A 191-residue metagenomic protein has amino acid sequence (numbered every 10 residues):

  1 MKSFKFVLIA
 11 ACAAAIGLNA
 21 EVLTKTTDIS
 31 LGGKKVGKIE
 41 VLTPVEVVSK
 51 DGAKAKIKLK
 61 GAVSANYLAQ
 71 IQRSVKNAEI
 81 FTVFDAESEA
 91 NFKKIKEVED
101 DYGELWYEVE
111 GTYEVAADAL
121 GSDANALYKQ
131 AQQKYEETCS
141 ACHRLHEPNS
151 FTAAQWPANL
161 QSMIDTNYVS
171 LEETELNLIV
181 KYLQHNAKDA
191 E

Functional and structural regions predicted by a protein language model:
F4-A14: Sec-dependent N-terminal signal peptides
A15-E21: Sec/Tat signal peptide C-region and signal peptidase I cleavage site
E21-V47, D51-A53, G61-A62: Beta-loop motif signature
L59-L127: Boundary regions of SH3-family modules and the immediately adjacent low-complexity/disordered segments in eukaryotic
K129-Q133: Short, flexible, mixed-charge glycine/proline-rich loop motifs that serve as phosphate/nucleic-acid-contacting
Y135-L145, I179, L183: The canonical Cys-X-X-Cys-His
S140, R144-Y168: Gly/Gly-Pro-rich "capping" loops immediately C-terminal to redox-active cysteine motifs in periplasmic/lumenal
V169-E191: C-terminal capping alpha-helices of c-type cytochrome domains
